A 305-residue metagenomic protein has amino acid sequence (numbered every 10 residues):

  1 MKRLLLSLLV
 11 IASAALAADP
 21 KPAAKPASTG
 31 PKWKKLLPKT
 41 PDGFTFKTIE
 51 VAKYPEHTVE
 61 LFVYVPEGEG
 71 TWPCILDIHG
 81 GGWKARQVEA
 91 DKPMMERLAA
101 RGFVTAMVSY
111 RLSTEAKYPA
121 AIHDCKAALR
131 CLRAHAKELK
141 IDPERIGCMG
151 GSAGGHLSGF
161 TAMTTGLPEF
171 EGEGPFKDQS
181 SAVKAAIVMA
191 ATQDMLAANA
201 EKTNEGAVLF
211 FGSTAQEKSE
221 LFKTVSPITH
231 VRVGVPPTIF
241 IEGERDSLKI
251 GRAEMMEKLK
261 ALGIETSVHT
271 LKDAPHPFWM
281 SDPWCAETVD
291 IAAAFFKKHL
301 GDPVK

Functional and structural regions predicted by a protein language model:
K21-E69: N-terminal cap/lid segment of alpha/beta-hydrolase-fold proteins
P38-G43, L196-H230: Mobile cap/lid helix-loop segments that gate and shape the active-site cleft of serine hydrolases
T71-G81: Short beta-strand element of the alpha/beta-hydrolase
V88-M107: Short amphipathic alpha-helix adjacent to the substrate-entry channel of hydrolases
A127-E201, F222: Primarily recognizes the serine-hydrolase "nucleophile elbow" in alpha/beta-hydrolase and SGNH/GDSL folds
G234, I239-E242: Short beta-strand/loop motif that positions the catalytic acidic residue of the alpha/beta-hydrolase fold
A274-C285: Catalytic histidine-centered segment of alpha/beta-hydrolase-like enzymes
W284-K305: Catalytic active-site module of serine/aspartate enzymes centered on a nucleophile-bearing elbow/loop
